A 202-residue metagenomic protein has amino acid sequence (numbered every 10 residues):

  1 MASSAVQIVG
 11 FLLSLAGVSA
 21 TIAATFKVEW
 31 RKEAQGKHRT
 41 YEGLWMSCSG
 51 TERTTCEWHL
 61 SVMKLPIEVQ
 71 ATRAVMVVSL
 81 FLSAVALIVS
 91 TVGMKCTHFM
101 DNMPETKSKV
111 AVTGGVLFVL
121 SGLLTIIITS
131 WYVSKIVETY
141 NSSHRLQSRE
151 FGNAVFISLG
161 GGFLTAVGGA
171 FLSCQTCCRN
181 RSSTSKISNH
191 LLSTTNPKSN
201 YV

Functional and structural regions predicted by a protein language model:
M1-E42, C96-T106, Q147-F156, G162 (+1 more regions): Intrinsically disordered terminal tails
M1-S3, T54-A74, N141-F156: Juxtamembrane membrane-interface segments at transmembrane-helix boundaries in membrane proteins
V6-V9, A34, L60-V62, M76-V77 (+3 more regions): Eukaryotic intrinsically disordered and solvent-exposed regulatory patches
G10-I22, V75-S90, S108-S134, A154-G169: Alpha-helical transmembrane segments of multi-pass membrane proteins
A24-R73, H98: A surface-exposed beta-alpha-beta supersecondary segment
T54-Q70, L124-T129, L164-T176: Juxtamembrane/interfacial segments around transmembrane helices
T97, T129-N141: Transmembrane alpha-helical segments of integral membrane proteins
